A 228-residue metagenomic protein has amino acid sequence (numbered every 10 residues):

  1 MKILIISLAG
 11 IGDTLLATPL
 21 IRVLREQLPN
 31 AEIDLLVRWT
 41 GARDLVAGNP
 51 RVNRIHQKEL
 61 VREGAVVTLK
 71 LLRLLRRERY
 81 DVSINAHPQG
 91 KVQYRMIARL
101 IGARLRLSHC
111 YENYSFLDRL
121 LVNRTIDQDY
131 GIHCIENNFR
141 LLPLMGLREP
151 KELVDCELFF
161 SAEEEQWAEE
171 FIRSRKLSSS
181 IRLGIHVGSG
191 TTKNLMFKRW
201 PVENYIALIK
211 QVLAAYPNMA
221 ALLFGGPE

Functional and structural regions predicted by a protein language model:
M1-E228: Catalytic machinery of carbohydrate-active enzymes, primarily nucleotide-sugar-dependent glycosyltransferases
